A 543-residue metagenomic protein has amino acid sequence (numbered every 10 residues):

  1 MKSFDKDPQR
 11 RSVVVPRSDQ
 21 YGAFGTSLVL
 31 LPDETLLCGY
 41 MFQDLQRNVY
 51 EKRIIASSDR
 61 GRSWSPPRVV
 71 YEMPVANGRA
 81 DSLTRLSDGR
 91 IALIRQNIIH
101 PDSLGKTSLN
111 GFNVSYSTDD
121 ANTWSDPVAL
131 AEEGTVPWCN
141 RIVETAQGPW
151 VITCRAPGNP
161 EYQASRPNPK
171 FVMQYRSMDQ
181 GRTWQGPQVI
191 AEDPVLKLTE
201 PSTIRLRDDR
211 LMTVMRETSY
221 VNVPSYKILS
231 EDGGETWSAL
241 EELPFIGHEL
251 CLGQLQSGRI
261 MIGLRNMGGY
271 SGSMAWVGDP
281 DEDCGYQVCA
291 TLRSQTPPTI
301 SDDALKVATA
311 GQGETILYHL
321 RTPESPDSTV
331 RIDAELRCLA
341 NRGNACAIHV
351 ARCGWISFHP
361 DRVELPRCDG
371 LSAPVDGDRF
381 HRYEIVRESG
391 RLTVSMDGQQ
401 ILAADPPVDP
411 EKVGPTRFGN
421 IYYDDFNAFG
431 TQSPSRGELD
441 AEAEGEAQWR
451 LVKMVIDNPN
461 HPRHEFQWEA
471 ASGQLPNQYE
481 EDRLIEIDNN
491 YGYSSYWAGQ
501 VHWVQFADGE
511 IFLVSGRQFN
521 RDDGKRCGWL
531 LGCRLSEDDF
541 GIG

Functional and structural regions predicted by a protein language model:
M1-A76, T84-E200, I204-H248, Q254-D302 (+7 more regions): Beta-rich carbohydrate-recognition and catalytic domains
E249, A498-H502: Short glycine-rich, acidic/polar surface loops and turns
Q295, G313, D327, D376-F380: Solvent-exposed, conformationally flexible loop/turn segments
S301-R367, F429, P434-D440: Secretory/extracellular carbohydrate-interaction modules and structurally similar beta-sandwich "look-alikes"
A334, R379-M396: Short tryptophan-centered beta-strand motifs in secreted/extracellular beta-sheet-rich domains of glycan-recognition
D376, R382-V386, D488-G492: C-terminal beta-sandwich/jelly-roll accessory domains of carbohydrate-active enzymes
Y383, F426, E442, W449-M454: Extracellular beta-strand elements of beta-rich domains used for carbohydrate recognition/degradation or cell-matrix
A404-E446: Flexible glycan-contacting loops in extracellular carbohydrate-active proteins
